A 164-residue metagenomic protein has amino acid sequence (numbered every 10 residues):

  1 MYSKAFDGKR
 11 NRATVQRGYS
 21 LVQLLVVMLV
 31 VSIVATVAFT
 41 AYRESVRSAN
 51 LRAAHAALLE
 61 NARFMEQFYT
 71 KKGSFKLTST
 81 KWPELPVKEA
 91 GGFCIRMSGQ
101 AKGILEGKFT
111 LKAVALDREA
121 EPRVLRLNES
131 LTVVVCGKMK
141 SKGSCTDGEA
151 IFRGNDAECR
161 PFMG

Functional and structural regions predicted by a protein language model:
Y2, T14-Y42: N-terminal single-pass transmembrane signal-anchor helix
Y2, T70-G164: Periplasmic/extracellular, small/polar-rich flexible segments of pilin-like filament-forming proteins
N11: Internal catalytic-core helix/loop-beta-alpha segment that presents or stabilizes conserved functional determinants
L21-L24, M65, A113: Conserved hydrophobic beta-strand within the GNAT/NAT acetyltransferase core sheet that lines the active-site cleft
S45, A54-K72: N-terminal alpha-helical signal peptides/signal-anchor transmembrane segments
